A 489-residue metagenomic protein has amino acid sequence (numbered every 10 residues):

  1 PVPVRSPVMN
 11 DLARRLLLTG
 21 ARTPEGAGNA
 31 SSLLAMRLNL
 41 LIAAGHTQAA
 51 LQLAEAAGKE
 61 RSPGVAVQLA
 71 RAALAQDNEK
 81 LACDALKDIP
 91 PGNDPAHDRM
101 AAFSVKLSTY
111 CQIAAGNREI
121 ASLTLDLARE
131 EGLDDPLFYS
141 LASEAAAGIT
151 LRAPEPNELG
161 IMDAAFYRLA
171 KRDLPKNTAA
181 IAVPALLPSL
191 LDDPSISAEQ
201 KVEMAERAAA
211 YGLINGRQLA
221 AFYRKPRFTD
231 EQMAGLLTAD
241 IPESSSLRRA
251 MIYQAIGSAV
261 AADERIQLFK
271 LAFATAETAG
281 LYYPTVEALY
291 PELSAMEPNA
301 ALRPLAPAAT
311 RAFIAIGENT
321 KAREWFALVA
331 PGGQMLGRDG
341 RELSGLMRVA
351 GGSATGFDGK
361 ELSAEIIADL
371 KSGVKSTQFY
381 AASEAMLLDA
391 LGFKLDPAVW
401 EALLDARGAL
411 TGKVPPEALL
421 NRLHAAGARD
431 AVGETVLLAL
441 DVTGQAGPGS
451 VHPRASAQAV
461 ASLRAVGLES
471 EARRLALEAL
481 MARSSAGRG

Functional and structural regions predicted by a protein language model:
P1-R37: N-terminal, Lys/Arg-enriched amphipathic/low-complexity engagement segments that precede the first folded domain
L17-G26, L51-R61, L86-M100, D126-D134 (+17 more regions): Solenoid-like repeat scaffolds
A27-L34, K59-Q68, A96-L107, L133-S140 (+15 more regions): Generic helix N-cap/helix-start motif at coil->alpha-helix transitions
L40, Q68-A75, C111-Q112, A312 (+1 more regions): Residue-level signature for tetratricopeptide repeat
A44, Q76-D77, A115-G116, I316 (+1 more regions): Structural motif corresponding to the intra-repeat A-B loop/turn of tetratricopeptide repeats
T47-A50, L81-A85, R118-T124, K321-W325 (+1 more regions): Solenoid-repeat scaffolds in large eukaryotic assemblies
C83-I181, G359-K360: Extended amphipathic alpha-helical segments with heptad-repeat/coiled-coil character used for oligomerization, fusion
A170, L174-T355: Extended alpha-helical solenoid scaffold regions that build the rod-like backbones of large eukaryotic assemblies
